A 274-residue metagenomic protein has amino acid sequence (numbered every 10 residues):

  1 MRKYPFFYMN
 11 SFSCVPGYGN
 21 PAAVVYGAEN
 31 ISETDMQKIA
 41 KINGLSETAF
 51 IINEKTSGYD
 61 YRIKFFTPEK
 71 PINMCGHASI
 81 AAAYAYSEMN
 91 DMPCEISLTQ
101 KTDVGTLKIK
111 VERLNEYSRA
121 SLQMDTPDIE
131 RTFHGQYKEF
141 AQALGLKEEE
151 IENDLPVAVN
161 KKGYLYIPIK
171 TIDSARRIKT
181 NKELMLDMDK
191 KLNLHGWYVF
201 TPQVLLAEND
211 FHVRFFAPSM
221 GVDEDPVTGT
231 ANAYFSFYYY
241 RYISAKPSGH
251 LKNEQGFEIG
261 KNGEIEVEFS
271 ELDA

Functional and structural regions predicted by a protein language model:
M1-M74, I80-A274: Active-site proximal loop and beta-alpha junction motif in alpha/beta enzyme cores
